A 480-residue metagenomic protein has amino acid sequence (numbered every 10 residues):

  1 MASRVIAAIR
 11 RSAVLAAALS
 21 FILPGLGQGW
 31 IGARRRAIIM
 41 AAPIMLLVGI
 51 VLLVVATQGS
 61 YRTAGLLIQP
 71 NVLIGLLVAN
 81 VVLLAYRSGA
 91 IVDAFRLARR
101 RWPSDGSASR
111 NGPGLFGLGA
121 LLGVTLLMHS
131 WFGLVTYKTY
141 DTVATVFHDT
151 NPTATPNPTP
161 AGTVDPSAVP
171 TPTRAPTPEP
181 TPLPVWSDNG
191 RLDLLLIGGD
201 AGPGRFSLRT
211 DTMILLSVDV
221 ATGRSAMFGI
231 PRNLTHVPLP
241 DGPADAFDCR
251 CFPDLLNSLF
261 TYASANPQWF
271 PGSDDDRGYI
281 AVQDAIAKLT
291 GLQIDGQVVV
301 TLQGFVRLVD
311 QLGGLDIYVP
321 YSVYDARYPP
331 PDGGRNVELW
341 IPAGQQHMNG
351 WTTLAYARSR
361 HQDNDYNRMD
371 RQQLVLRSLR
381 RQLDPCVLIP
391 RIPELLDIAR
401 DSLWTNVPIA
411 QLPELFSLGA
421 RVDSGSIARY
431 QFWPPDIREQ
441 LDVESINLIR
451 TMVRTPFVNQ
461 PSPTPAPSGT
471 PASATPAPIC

Functional and structural regions predicted by a protein language model:
M1-A17, I39-T145: Transmembrane helix recognition focused on a "late"/terminal membrane span
I6-R10, L19-R36: Membrane interfacial helix-start motif at the N-side
A17-S20, L395: Short hydrophobic/aromatic segments of transmembrane alpha-helices and their interfaces
R36-A37, P390: Short, solvent-exposed positions on alpha-helices
G133-C480: Non-catalytic, solvent-exposed segments at the cell envelope interface
